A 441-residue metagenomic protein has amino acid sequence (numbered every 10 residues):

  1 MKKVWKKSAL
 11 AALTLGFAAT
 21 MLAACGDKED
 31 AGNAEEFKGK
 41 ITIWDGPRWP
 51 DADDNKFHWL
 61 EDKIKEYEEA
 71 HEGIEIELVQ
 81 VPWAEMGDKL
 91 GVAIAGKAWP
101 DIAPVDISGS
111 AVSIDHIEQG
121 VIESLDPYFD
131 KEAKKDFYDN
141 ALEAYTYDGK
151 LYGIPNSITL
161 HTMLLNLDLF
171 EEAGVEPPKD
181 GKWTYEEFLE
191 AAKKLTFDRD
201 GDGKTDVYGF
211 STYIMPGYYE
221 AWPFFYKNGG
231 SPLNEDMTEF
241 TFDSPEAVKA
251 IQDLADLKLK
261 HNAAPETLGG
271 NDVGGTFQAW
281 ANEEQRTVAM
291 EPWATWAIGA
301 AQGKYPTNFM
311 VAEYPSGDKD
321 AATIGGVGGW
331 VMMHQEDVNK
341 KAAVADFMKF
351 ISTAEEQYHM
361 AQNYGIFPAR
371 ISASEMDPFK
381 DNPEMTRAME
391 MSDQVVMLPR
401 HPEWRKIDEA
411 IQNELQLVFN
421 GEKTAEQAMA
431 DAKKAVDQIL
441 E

Functional and structural regions predicted by a protein language model:
V4-L13, A18, A23-D115, A133-K134 (+9 more regions): Conserved N-terminal structural module of periplasmic/extracytoplasmic solute-binding proteins
K65, E69-A70, A173, K260-H261 (+2 more regions): Extracytoplasmic/periplasmic substrate-recognition and gating elements
Q80-K89, K182-E187, T267-N282: Short helix-initiation/N-cap motifs at beta->coil->alpha
I107-H161, E187-A191, D206, E220 (+4 more regions): Hinge/lid segment of periplasmic solute-binding proteins
E123-F137, D180-G181, D200-T212, G230-A250 (+5 more regions): Short, solvent-exposed loop/beta-turn-alpha elements that line the ligand-binding surface or hinge of extracytoplasmic
D148-N156, H161, E171, E186-F240 (+2 more regions): Extracytoplasmic/periplasmic solute-binding protein
E190-K193, D236-G269: Glycine-centered hinge/linker elements that transmit conformational signals in sensory and ligand-binding systems
A312, A361-N413, L417: Long, aromatic- and glycine/proline-rich binding clefts that accommodate carbohydrate-like moieties
